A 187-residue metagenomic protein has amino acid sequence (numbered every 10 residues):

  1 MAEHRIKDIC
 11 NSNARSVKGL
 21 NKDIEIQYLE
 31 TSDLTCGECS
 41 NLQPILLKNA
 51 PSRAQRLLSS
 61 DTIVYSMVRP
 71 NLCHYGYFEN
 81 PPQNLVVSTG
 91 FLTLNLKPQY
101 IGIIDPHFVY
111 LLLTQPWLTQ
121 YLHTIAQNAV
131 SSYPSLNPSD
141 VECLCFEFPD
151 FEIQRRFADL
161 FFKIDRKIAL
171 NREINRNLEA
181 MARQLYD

Functional and structural regions predicted by a protein language model:
M1-K18, E147-D187: Non-catalytic DNA-recognition/assembly elements of restriction-modification systems
R5-G19, Q27-S66: Sequence-specific dsDNA recognition surfaces
G19-Q27, H123-A126: Short coil/turn segments at secondary-structure boundaries
E30-P44, P70-T89, Y121-T124, S131: Short, ligand-facing micro-motifs at secondary-structure edges
A54-R56, S60-L118: A short beta-sheet element
L85-F91, N128-A158: A short glycine-rich beta-alpha junction/loop motif
I104-D140: Short, positively charged
